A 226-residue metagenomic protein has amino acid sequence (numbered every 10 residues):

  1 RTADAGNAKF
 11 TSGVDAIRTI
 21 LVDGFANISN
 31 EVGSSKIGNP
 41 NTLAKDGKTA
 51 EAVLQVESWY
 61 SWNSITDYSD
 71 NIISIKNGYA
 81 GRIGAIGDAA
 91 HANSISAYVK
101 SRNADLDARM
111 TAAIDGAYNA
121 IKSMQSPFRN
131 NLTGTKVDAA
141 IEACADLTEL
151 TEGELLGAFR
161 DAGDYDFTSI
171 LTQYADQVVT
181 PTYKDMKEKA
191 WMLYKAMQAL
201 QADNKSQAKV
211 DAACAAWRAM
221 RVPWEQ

Functional and structural regions predicted by a protein language model:
R1-Q226: Mature extracytoplasmic or organellar-lumen-exposed domains after removal of signal/transit peptides
